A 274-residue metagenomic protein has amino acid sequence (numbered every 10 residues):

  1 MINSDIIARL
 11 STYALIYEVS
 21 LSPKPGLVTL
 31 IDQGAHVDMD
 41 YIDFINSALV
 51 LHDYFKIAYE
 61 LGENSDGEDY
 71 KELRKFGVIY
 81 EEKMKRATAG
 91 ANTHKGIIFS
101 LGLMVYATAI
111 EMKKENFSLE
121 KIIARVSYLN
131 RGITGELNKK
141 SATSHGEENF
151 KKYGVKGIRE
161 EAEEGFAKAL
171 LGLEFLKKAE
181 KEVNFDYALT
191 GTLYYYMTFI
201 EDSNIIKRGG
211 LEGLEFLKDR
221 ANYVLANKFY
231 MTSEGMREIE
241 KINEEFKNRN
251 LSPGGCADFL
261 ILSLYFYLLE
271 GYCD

Functional and structural regions predicted by a protein language model:
M1-N64, Y70-K71, T108-E244, N248-N250 (+2 more regions): Phosphate-rich cofactor/ligand-interacting catalytic cores and adjacent structured alpha/beta frameworks
F55-I110: Long, hydrophobic/aromatic-enriched structural stretches that serve as scaffold segments
K83-K95, K181, E244-P253: A short glycine/serine-rich beta->alpha loop
D258-L262: Catalytic cores of Mg2+-dependent Asp-rich isoprenoid enzymes
